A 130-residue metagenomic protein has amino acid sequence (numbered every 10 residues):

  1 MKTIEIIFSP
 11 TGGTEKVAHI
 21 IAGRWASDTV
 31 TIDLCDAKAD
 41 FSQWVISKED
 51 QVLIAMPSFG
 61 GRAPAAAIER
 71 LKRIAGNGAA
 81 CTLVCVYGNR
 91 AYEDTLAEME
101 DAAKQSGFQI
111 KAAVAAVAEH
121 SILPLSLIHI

Functional and structural regions predicted by a protein language model:
M1-E5: Extreme N-terminal starter segment of soluble prokaryotic enzymes
G12-A18: Short N-terminal binding/cap micro-motifs at the start of the first secondary-structure element
I20-D28: A short, Lys/Arg-enriched amphipathic alpha-helix followed by its capping loop at the start of a domain
T31: A Lys/Arg-rich helix-loop hairpin that forms a DNA/phosphate-binding surface
L34-S121: Helix-loop-strand module that forms the ligand-binding subsite of alpha/beta enzymes
P124-L125: Long, highly hydrophobic alpha-helical transmembrane signal-anchor segments
I128-I130: Conserved small/polar residues in nucleotide/adenosyl-binding loops
